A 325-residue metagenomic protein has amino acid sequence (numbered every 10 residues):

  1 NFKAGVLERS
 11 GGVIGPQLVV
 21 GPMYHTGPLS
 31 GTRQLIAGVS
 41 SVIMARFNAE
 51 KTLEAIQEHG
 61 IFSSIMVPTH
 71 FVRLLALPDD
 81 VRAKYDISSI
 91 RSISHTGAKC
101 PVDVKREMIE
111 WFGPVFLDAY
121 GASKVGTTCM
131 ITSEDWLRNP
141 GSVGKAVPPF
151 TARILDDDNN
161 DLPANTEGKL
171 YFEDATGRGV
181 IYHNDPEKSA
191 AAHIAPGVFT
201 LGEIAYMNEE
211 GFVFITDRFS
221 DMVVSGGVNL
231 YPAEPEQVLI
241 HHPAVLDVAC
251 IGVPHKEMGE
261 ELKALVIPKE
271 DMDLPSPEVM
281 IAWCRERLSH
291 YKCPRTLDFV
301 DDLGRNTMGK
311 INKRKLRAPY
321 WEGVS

Functional and structural regions predicted by a protein language model:
N1-G5, Q17, S30, L53-A55 (+8 more regions): Adenylate-forming
N1-V20, Y24-F62, L77: Conserved AMP-binding/adenylation subdomain of ANL enzymes
I36-V39, I61-M66, L75-N139, T151 (+1 more regions): Gly/Ser/Thr-rich phosphate-binding loop
E54, S64, A152, D158-D161 (+9 more regions): AMP-binding/adenylate-forming catalytic core of the ANL superfamily
T69-V72, A98-K99, T176-G177, R218: Alpha-helix/helix-capping structural signal
G97, G121, G144, E203 (+1 more regions): Active-site glycine-centered loops adjacent to acidic/histidine catalytic or metal-binding residues that shape
K99, I131, R138-N184, A192: Adenylate-forming AMP-binding core of the ANL superfamily, especially NRPS adenylation
L117-K124, G144-K145, I251-P254, D298: Beta-strand->loop->alpha-helix junctions that form or flank phosphate-binding loops in nucleotide-handling enzymes
